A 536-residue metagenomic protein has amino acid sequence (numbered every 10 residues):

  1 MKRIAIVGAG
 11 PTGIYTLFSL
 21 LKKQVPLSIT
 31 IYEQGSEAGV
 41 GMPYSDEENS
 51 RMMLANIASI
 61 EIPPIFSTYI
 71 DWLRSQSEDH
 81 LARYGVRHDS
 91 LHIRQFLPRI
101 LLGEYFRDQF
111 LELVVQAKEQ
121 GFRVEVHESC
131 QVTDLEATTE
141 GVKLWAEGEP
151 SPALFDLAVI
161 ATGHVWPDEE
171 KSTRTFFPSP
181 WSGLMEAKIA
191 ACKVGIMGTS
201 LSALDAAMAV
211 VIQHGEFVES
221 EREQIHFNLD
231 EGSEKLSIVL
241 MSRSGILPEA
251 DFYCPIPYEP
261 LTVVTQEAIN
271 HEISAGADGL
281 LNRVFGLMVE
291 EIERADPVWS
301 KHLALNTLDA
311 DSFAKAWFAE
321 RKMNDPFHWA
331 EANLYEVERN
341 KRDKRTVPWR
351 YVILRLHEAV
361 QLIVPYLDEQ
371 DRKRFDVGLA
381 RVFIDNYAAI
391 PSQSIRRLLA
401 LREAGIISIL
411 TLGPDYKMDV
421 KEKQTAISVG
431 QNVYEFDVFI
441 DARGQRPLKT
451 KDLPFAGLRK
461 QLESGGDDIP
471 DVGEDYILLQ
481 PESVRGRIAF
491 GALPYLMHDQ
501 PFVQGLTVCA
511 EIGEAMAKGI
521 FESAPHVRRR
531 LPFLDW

Functional and structural regions predicted by a protein language model:
M1-A38, M42, D46, D89-A524 (+1 more regions): Flavin (primarily FAD) cofactor-binding/catalytic cores of flavoenzymes
E47-D71, E259-Q266: N-terminal glycine-rich dinucleotide-binding loop that anchors FAD/FMN and/or NAD(P) in oxidoreductases
I57-D108: Conserved N-terminal/central alpha/beta ligand/cofactor-binding core
